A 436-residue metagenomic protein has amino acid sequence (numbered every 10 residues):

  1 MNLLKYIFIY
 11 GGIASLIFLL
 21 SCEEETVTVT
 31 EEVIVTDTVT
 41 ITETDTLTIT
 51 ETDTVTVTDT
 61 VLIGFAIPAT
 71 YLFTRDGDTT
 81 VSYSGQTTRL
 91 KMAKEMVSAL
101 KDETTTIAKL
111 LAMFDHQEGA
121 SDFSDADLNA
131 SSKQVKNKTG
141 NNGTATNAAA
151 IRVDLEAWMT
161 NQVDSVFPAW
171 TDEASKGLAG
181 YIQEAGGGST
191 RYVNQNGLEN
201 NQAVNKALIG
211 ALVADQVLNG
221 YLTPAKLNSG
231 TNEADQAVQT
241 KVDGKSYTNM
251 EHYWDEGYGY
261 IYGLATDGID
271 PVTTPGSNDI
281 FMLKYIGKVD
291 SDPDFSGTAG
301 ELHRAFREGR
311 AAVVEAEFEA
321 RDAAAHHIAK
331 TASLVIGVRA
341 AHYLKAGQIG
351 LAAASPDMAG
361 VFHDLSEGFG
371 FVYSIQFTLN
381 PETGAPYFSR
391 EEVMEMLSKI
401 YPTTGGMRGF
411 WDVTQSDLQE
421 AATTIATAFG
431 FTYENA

Functional and structural regions predicted by a protein language model:
M1-L20: Sec-dependent bacterial lipoprotein signal peptides
L3-L4, F8, V35, E43 (+7 more regions): Intrinsically disordered, low-complexity peptide-like regions
Y10, I34-T36, T40-T42, T50 (+3 more regions): Generic signature of intrinsically disordered, low-complexity, basic-rich segments and short cationic peptides
I17-F73, N435-A436: Bacterial Sec-dependent N-terminal signal peptides
L62-A436: Mature extracytoplasmic or organellar-lumen-exposed domains after removal of signal/transit peptides
